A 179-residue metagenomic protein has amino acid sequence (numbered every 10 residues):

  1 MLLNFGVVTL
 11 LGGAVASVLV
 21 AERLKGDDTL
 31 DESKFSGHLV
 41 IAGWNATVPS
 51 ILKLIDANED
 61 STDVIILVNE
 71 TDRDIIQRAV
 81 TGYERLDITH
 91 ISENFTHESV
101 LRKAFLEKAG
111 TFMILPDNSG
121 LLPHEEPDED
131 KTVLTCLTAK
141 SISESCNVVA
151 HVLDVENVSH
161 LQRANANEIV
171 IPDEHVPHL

Functional and structural regions predicted by a protein language model:
M1-L179: Cytosolic regulatory regions of ion transport systems
